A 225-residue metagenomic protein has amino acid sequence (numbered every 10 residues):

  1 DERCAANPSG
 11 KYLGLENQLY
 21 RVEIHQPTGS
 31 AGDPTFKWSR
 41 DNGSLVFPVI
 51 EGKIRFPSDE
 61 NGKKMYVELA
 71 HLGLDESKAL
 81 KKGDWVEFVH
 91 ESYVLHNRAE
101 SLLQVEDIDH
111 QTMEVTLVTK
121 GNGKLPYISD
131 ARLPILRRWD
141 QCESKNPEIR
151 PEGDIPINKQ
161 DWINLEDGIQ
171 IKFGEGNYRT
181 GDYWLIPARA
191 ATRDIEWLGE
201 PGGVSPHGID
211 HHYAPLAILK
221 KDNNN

Functional and structural regions predicted by a protein language model:
D1-N225: Subunit-assembly interface segments of extracellular/virion macromolecular structures
